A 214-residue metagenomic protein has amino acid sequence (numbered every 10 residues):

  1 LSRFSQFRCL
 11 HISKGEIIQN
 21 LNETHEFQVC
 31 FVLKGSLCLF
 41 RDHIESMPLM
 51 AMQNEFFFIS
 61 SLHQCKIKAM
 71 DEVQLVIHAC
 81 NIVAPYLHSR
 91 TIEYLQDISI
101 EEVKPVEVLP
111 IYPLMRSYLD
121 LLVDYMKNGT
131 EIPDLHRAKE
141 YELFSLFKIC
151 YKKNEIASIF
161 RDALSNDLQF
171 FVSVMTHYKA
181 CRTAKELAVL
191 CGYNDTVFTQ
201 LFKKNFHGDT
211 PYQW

Functional and structural regions predicted by a protein language model:
F4-I100: N-terminal regulatory/effector-sensing and dimerization cores that precede helix-turn-helix DNA-binding domains
I77-A84, E107-P110, V189-D195: Juxtamembrane/interfacial segments around transmembrane helices
E93-L146, V172: Amphipathic alpha-helical segments enriched in hydrophobic/aromatic residues interleaved with Lys/Arg
Y112-D124, E140, A157-R182, L190-C191 (+1 more regions): A short, Lys/Arg-enriched amphipathic alpha-helix from helix-turn-helix/homeodomain DNA-binding modules
I132-L135, I159, P211: Short, surface-exposed helix-loop/turn micro-motifs enriched in polar/charged residues
S145-I149, N154: Short, structured interface segments
I149, C181, K185-W214: Basic/polar phosphate-binding segments, predominantly the helix-turn-helix DNA-binding elements of transcriptional
